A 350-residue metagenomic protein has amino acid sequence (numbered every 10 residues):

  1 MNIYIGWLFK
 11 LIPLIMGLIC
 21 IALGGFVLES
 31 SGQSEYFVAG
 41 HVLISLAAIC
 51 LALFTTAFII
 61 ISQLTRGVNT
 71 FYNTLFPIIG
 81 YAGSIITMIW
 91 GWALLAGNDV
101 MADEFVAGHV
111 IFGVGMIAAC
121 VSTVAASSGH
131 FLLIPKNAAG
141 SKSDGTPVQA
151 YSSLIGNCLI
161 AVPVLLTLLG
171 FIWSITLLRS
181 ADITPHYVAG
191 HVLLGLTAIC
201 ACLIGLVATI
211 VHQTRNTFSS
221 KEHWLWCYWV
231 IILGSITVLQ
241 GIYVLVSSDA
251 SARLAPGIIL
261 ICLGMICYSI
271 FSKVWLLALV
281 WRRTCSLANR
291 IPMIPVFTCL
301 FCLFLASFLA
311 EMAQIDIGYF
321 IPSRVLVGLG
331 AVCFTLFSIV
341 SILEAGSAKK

Functional and structural regions predicted by a protein language model:
M1-I3, S141-D144, L343-K350: Short, charged juxtamembrane terminal tails flanking transmembrane helices
G6-E29, V38-Q63, N73-D99, D103-I134 (+6 more regions): Alpha-helical transmembrane segments and immediately adjacent membrane-interfacial amphipathic helices
K136-Y151, R283: Membrane-interfacial, low-structure loops and terminal tails that flank and connect transmembrane helices in multi-pass
